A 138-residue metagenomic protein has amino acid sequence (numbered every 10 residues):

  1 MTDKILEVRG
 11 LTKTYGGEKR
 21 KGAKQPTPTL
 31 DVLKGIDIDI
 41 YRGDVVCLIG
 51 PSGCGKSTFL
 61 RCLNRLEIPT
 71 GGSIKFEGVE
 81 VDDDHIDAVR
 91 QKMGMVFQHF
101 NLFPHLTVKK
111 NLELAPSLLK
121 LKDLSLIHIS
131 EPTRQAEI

Functional and structural regions predicted by a protein language model:
M1-P28: ABC-family P-loop ATPase nucleotide-binding domain
C47, D87, Q91-N101: ABC nucleotide-binding domain signature
I49-P51: The feature captures the beta-strand-to-loop junction immediately N-terminal to the Walker
N64: Helix-to-loop junction immediately C-terminal to a conserved catalytic motif
G72-V81, V89: Conserved ABC transporter NBD signature motif
K109-S117: Short helical segment in ABC ATPase nucleotide-binding domains corresponding to the A-loop/adjacent helical element
I127-I138: Single conserved hydrophobic/aromatic residue that forms the stacking wall/gate of nucleotide- or nucleobase-binding
